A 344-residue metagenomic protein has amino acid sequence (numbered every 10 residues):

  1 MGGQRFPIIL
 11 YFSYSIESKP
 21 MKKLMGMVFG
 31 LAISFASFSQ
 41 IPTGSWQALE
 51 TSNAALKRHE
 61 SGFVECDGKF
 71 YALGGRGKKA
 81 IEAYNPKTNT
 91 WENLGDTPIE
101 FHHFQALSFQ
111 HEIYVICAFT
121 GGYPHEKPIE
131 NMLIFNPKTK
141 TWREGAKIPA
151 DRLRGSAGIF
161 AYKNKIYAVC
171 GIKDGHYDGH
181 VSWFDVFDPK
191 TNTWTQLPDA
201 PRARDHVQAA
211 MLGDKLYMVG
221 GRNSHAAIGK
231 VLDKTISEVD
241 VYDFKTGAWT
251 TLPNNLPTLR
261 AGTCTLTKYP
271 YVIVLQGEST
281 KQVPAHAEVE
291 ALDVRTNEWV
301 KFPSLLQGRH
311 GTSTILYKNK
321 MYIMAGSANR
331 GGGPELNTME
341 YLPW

Functional and structural regions predicted by a protein language model:
R5-P20: Short, Lys/Arg-enriched N-terminal segments with co-localized hydrophobic residues within the first ~10-30 amino acids
L10-Y11, V28-F29, A210: A periodicity- and composition-biased signal for non-globular, repetitive helical segments
K22-G30: Sec-dependent signal peptide recognition, specifically the positively charged N-region followed immediately by
G30-F38: Hydrophobic h-region of N-terminal signal peptides that target proteins for export in Gram-negative bacteria
Q40-W344: Kelch-like beta-propeller repeat domains
